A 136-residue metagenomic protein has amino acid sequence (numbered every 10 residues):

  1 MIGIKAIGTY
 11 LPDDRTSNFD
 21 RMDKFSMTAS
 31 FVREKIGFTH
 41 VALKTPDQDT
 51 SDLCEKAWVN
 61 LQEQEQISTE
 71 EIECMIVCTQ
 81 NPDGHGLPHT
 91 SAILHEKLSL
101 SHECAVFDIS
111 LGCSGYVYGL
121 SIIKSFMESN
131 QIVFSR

Functional and structural regions predicted by a protein language model:
M1-E73: Conserved "HGTGT" condensation-loop signature of ketosynthase/thiolase-family condensing enzymes that catalyze
F31-K35, T39-S51, N81-F134: Conserved catalytic cysteine-centered active-site region of acyl-thioester-dependent Claisen-condensing enzymes
V59, E65-I67, I123-S125, S135-R136: Contiguous hydrophobic segments
C74, V133-R136: Short SAM/SAH-binding signature in class I
C74-N81: Short glycine-rich or small-residue beta-strand-to-loop segments that form or flank ligand, phosphate, metal/Fe-S
